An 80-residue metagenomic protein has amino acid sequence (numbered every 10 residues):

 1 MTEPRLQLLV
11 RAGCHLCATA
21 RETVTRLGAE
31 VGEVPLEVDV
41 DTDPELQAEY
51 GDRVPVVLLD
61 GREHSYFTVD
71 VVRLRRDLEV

Functional and structural regions predicted by a protein language model:
M1-R26: Local sequence-structure signature of Cys/Sec-based thiol-disulfide redox active-site neighborhoods
P4, E33, D52: Structured loop/turn residues at beta-strand edges in well-structured enzyme cores
T19-E22, E49, V69: Generic recognition of short, well-ordered alpha-helical segments
G28-V31: Short helix-loop-beta junction
E33-P44: Thiol-based oxidoreductase modules, predominantly thioredoxin-like and allied folds used for disulfide exchange
T42-P55: Short Fe-S-cluster ligation motifs
P55-E63: A short, hydrophobic beta-strand/beta-hairpin element that forms part of a small beta-sheet core
R62-V80: Non-catalytic, surface beta->alpha helical segment in thiol-disulfide oxidoreductase systems
